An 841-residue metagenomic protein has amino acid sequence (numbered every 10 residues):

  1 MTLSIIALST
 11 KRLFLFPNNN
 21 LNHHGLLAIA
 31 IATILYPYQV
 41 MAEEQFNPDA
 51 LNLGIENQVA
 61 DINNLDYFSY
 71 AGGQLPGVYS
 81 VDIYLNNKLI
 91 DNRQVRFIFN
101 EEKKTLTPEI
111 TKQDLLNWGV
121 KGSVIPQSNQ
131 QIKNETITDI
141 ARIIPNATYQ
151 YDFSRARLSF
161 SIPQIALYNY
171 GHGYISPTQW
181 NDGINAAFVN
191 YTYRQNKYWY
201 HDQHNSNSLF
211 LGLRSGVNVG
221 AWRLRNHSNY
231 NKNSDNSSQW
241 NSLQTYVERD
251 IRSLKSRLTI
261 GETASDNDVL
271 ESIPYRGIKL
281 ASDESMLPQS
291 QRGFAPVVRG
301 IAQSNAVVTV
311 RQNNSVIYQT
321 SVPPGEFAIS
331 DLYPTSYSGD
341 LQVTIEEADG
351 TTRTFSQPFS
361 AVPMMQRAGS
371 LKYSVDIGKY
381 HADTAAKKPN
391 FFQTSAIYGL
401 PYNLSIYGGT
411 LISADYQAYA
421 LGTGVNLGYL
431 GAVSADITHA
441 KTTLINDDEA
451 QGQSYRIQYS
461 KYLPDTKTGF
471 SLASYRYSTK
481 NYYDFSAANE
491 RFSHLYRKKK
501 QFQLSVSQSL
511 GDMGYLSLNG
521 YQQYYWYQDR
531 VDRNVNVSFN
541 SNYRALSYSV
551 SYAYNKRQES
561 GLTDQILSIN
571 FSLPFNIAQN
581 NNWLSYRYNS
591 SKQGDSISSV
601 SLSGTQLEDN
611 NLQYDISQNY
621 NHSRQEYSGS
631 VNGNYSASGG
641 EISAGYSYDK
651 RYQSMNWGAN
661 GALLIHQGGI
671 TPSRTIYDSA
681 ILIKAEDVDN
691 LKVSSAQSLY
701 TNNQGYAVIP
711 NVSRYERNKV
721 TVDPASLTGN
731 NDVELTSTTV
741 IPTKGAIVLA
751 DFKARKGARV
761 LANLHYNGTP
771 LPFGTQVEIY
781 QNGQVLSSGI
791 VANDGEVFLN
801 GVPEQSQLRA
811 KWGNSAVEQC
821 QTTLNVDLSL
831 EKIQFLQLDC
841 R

Functional and structural regions predicted by a protein language model:
T2-S9, I29-T33, A42-R292, K592-L664: Post-signal-peptide, soluble extracytosolic/periplasmic N-terminal scaffold domains of envelope/secretory systems
L75-F97, D687-Q697, N767-N782: Short, ordered, surface-exposed loop/turn motifs in non-cytosolic proteins
I83, G300, I681-A685, A758-Y766: A short, amphipathic beta-strand motif
Q94-R96, S698-Y706, Q784-E796: Short, acidic Ser/Thr/Gly-rich low-complexity loop/linker segments typical of extracellular and cell-surface proteins
E102-I110, L332-S338, Y706-T728, D732 (+2 more regions): Short Pro-Gly-centered beta-turn/loop motif in secreted/extracellular proteins
G183-H201, V219-S234, L258-E262, K372-H381 (+12 more regions): Transmembrane beta-strand segments that form the barrel wall of outer-membrane beta-barrel proteins
Y191, L213-V217, Q244-R249, V375 (+12 more regions): Residues on the lipid-exposed face of transmembrane beta-strands in outer-membrane beta-barrel proteins
S237, E262-P274, D436-K499, V550-N570 (+4 more regions): Outer-membrane beta-barrel translocator/channel fold
